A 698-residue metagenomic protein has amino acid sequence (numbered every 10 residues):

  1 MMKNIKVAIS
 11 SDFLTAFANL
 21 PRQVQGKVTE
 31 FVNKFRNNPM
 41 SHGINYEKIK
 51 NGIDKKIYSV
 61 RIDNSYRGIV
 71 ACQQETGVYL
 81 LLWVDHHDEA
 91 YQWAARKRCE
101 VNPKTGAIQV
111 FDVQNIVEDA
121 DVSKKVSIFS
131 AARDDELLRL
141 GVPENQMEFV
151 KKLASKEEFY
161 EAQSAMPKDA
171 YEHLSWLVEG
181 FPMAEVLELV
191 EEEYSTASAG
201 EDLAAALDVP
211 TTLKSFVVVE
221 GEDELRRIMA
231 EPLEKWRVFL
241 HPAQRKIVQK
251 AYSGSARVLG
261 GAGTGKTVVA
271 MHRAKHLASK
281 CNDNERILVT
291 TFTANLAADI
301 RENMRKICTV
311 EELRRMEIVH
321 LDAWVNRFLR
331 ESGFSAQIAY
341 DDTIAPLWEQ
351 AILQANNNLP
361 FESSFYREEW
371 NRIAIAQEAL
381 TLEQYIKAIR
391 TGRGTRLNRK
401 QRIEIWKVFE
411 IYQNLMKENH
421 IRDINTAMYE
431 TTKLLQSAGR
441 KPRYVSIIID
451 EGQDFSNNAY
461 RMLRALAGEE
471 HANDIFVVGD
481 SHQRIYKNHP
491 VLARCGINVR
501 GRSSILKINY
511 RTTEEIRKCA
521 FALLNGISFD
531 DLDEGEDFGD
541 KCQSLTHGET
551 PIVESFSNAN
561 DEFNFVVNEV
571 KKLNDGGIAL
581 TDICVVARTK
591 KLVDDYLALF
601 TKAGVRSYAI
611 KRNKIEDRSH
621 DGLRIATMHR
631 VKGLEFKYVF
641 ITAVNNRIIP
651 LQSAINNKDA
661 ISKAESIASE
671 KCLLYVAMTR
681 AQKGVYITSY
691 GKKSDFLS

Functional and structural regions predicted by a protein language model:
M1-M2, Y58, I62-L177, L189: Enriched for short, Lys/Arg-rich terminal
P21, S164-A170, H241-P242, S456: Short helix-coil-helix linker/hinge
N33-V60, D617: A short, surface-exposed loop/turn module that caps and links secondary-structure elements
V110-A132, L137-K156, D169, N645-S698: Accessory/regulatory regions of helicases
S123-L174, G333-Q401: ATP-hydrolysis module of ASCE/P-loop NTPase motor domains, specifically the Walker B Asp-Glu catalytic pair
E157-G221: Interdomain "pre-motor" coupling segment immediately N-terminal to P-loop NTPase/helicase cores
A204-P242, Q249, A256-L259, F361-V445: Accessory N-terminal region flanking or inserted into the helicase ATPase core in nucleic-acid motor proteins
R237, H241-R286, F292-S335, Q401 (+7 more regions): Conserved helicase motor core of SF1/SF2 NTP-dependent helicases
